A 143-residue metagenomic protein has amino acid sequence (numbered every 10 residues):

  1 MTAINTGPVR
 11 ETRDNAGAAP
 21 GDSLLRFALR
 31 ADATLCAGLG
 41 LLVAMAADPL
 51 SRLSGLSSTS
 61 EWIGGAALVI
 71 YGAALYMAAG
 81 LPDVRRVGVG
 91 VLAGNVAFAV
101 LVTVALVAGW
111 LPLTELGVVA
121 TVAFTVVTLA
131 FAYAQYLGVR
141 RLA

Functional and structural regions predicted by a protein language model:
T2-L35: Cytosolic juxtamembrane helix and N-cap/initiation of the first transmembrane helix
D22-R26, A33-S60: Membrane-helix boundary elements
A31-T34, A66, A93-A97, V126: Hydrophobic residues within alpha-helical transmembrane segments of multi-pass solute transporters/permease subunits
S57-V69, V118-T125: Structural signature of hydrophobic alpha-helical transmembrane segments
V69-P82: Canonical alpha-helical transmembrane segments
P82, L101-A120, G138-R141: Membrane-helix boundary connector in multi-pass membrane proteins
G90-V104: Hydrophobic alpha-helical membrane segments
V126-A143: Membrane-water interface at the C-terminal end of transmembrane alpha helices
